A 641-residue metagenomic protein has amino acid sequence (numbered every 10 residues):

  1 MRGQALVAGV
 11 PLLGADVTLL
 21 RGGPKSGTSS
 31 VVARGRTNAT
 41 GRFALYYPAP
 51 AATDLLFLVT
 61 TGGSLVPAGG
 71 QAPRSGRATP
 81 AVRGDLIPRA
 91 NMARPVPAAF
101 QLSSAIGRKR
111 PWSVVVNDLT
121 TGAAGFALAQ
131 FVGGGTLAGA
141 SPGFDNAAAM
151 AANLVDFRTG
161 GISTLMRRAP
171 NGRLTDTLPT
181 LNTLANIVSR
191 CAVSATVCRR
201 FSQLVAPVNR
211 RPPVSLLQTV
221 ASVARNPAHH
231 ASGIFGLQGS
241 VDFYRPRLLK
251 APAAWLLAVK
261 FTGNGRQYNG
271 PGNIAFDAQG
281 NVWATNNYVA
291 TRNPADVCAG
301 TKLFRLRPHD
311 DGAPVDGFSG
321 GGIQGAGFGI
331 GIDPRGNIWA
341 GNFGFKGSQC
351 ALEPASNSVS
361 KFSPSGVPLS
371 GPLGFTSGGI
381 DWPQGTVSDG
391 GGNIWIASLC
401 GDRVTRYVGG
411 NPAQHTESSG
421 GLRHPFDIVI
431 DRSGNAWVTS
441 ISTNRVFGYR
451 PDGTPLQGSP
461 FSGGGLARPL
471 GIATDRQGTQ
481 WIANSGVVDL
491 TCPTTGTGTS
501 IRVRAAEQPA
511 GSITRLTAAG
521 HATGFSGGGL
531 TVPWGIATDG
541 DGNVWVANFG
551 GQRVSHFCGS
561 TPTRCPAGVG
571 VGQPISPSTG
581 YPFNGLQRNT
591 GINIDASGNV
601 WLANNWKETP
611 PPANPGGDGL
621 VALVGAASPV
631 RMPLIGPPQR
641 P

Functional and structural regions predicted by a protein language model:
M1-N264, Y268-G272: Feature for extracytoplasmic/surface-facing segments of secreted or surface-associated proteins, emphasizing
A228-P641: Flexible "stalk/tail and boundary" regions
